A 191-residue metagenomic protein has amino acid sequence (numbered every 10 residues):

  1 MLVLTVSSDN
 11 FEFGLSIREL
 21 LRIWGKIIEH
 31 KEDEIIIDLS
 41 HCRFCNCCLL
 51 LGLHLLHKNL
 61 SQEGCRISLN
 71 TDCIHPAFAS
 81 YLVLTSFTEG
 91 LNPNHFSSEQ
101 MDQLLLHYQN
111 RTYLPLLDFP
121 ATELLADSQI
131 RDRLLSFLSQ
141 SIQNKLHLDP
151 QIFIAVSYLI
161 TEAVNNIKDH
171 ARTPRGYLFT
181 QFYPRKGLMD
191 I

Functional and structural regions predicted by a protein language model:
M1-I27, R131, L135-Q140, Q151: Long, low-complexity, Lys/Arg-enriched
N10-N92: Amphipathic alpha-helical interaction surfaces in cytosolic regulatory modules
W24-I27, L56-S61, L138-L146, V164-I167: Hydrophobic, Leu/Ile/Phe/Ala-enriched alpha-helical segments that form helix-helix packing faces
F44, L138-T161: Conserved short strand/loop->alpha-helix "switch" segment adjacent to the catalytic nucleotide/phosphoryl-transfer site
L56, P150-F182: Conserved ATP-binding N-box helix of the HATPase_c
P76, S80, L84, K168-I191: Conserved beta-strand-loop-beta-strand hairpin that lines the nucleotide-binding pocket of ATP/GTP-utilizing enzymes
S80-L125: A contiguous, low-structure linker/loop signature
T112-H147: Helix-loop-beta hinge of the Bergerat
